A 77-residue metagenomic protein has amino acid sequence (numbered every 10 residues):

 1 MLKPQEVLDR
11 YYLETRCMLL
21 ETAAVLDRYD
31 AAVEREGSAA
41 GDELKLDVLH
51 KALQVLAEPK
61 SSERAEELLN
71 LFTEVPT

Functional and structural regions predicted by a protein language model:
M1-T77: Surface-exposed peri-terminal alpha-helical interaction modules
